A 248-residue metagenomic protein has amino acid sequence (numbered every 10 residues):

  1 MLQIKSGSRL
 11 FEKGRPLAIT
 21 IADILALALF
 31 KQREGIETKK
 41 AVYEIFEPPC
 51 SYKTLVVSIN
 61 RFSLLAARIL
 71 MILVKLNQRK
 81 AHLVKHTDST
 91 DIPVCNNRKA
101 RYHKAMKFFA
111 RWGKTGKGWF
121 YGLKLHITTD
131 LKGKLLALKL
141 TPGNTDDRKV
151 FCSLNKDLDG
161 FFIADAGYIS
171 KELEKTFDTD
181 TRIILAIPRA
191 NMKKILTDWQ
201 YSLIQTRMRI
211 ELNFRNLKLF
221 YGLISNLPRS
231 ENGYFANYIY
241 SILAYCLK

Functional and structural regions predicted by a protein language model:
M1-K248: Short alpha-helical elements
